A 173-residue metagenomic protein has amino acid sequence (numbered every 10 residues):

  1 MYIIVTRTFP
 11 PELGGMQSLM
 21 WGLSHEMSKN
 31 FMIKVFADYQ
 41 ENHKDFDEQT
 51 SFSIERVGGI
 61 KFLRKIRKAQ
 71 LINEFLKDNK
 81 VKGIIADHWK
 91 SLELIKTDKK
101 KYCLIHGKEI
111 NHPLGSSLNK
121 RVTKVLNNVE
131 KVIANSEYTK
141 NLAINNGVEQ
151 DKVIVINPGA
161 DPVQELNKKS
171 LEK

Functional and structural regions predicted by a protein language model:
M1-I3: Extreme N-terminal starter segment of soluble prokaryotic enzymes
T6-L13, L19-R64: N-terminal strand-loop element at the rim of the active site of nucleotide-sugar-dependent glycosyltransferases
E12, L63, S91-E93, K101-L118 (+1 more regions): A short, histidine- and acid-enriched strand-loop-helix "catalytic/donor-clamping" loop that lines the nucleotide-sugar
Y39, Y138, G159: Carbohydrate-associated surface elements
A69-N79: Short, well-structured alpha-helical segments in soluble
I84-I85, N128-S136: A short beta-strand/loop micro-motif in the catalytic core of glycosyltransferases that engages the nucleotide-sugar
I85-S91: Short His-centered aromatic/hydrophobic patch
P113-S116, I144, G159-K173: Acidic anion/phosphate-binding donor-loop and adjacent secondary structure in glycosyltransferase catalytic cores
